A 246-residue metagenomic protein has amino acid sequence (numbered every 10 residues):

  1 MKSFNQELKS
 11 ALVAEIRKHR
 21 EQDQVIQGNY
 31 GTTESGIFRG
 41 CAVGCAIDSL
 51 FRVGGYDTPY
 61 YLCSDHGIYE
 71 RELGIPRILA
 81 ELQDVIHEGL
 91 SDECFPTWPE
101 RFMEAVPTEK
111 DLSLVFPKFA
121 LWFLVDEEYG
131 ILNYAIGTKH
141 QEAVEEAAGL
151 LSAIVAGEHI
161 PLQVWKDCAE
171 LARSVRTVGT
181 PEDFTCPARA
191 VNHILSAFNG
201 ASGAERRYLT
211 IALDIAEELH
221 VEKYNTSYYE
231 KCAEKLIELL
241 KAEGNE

Functional and structural regions predicted by a protein language model:
M1-E246: Short, glycine-biased loop/turn motifs at secondary-structure junctions and in low-complexity Ser/Thr/Pro-rich termini
